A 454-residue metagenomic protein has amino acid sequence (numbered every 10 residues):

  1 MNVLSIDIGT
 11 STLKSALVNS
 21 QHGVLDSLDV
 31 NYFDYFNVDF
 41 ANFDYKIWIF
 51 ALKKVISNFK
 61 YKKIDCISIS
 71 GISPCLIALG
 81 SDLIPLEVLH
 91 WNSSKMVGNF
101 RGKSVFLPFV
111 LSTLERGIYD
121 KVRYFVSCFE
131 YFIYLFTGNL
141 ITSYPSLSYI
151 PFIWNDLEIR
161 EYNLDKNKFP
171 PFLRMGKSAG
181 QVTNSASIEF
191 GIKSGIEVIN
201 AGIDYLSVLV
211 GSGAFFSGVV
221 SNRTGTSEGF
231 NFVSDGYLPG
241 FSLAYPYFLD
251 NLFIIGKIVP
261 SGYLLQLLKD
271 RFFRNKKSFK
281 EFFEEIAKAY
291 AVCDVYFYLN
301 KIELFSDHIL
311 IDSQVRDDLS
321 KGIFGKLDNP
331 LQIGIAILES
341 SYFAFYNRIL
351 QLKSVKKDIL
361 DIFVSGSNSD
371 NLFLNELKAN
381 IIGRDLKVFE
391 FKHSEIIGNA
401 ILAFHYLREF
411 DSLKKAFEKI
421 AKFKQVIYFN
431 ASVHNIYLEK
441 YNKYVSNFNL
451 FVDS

Functional and structural regions predicted by a protein language model:
M1-D82, K121, I188, I192-N200 (+2 more regions): N-terminal glycine/serine-rich phosphate-binding loop of ATP-dependent small-molecule kinases, especially carbohydrate
I8-T10, R101-I203: Gly/Ser/Thr-rich active-site cleft segment
L52-D65, T113-Y119, E158-K166, F190 (+1 more regions): Phosphate/pyrophosphate-binding loops at sites that engage ATP/ADP/AMP, CoA/4′-phosphopantetheine, polyphosphate
K54-F59, Y205, I333-L360, Y406 (+2 more regions): Phosphate/ATP-binding catalytic cores across multiple sugar-kinase/actin-like superfamilies, primarily ASKHA
L76-N99, V122, V126-D156, I196-K276 (+3 more regions): Glycine-rich phosphate-binding loop of actin/hexokinase-like ATP-binding domains
D204-G211, I258-P260, K269-D270, I335 (+4 more regions): Glycine-rich phosphate-binding/hydrolytic loop that grips phosphoryl groups
V292-E390: Activation-segment/catalytic-loop signature of the eukaryotic protein kinase fold
L407-S454: Acidic, glycine/GT-rich loop-and beta-edge segments that sit at the periphery of enzyme/chaperone cores
